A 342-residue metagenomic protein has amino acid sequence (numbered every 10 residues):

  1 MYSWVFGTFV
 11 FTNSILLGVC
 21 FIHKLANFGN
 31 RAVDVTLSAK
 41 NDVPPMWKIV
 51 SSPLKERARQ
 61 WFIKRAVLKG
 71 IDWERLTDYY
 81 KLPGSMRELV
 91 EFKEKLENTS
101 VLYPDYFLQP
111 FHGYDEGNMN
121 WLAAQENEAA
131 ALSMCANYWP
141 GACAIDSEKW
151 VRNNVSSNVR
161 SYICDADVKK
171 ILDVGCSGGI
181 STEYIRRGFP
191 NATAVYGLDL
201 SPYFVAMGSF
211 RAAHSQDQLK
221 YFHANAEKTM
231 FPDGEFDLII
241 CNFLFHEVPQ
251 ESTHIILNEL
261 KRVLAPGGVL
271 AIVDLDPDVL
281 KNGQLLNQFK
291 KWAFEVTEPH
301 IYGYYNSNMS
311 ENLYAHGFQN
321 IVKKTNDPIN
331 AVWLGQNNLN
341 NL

Functional and structural regions predicted by a protein language model:
S38-E128: N-terminal auxiliary segments of SAM/dcSAM-dependent transferases
N127-K169, Y184: Conserved alpha-helix/loop element of class I SAM-dependent methyltransferases that forms part of the SAM/SAH-binding
K170-K228, I255: Class I SAM-dependent methyltransferase SAM/SAH-binding core
E227-I239: A short acidic, Gly/Pro-enriched loop at the edge of an enzyme's catalytic core that lines a small-molecule cofactor
D237-E251: A short SAM/SAH-binding and catalytic strip from SAM-dependent methyltransferases
H254, A271-H316, N320-T325: C-terminal alpha-helical "lid/dimerization" subdomain adjacent to the S-adenosyl-L-methionine
H254-P266: A short glycine-rich, Lys/Arg-flanked "PGG" loop and its adjoining helix->strand segment in the class I
H316-L342: Core SAM-dependent methyltransferase catalytic element
